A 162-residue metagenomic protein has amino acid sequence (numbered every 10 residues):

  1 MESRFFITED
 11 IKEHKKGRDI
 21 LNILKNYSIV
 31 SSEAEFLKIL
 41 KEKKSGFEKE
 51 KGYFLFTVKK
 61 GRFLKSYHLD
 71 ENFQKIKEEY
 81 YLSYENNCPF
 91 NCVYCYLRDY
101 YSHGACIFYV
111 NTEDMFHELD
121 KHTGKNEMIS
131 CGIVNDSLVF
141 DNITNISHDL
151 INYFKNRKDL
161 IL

Functional and structural regions predicted by a protein language model:
M1, C88, G124-K125: Residue-level preference for short coil/turn positions at secondary-structure junctions
M1-E78: Flexible, acidic/Gly-rich N-terminal and inter-domain linker regions that tether and position cofactor-handling modules
F6, I29-S32, Y81, V93 (+2 more regions): A structural signal for short, well-ordered beta-strand segments and their strand-loop junctions that often border
E9-I11, Y84-C88, I133-N135: Short, flexible loop/turn elements at secondary-structure junctions
N22, F90-V93, H117, N152: A broad, structural surface signal
F36, S83, G124: N-terminal/domain-start segments enriched in small and hydrophobic, helix-friendly residues, covering either
T57, G61-Q74, L97-L162: Conserved Radical SAM active-site core
S83-Y100: Local cysteine-cluster metal-coordination motifs and their immediate loop/turn environment, predominantly Fe-S cluster
